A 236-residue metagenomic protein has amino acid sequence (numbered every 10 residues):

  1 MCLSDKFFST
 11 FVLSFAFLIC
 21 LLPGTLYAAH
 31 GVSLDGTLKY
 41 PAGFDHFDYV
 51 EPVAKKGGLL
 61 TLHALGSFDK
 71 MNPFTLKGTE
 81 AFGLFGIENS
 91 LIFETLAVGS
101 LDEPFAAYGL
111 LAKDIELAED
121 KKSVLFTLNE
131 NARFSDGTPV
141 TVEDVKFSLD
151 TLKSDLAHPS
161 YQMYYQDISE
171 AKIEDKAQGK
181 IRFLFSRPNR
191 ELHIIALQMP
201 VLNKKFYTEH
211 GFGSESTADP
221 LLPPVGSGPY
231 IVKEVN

Functional and structural regions predicted by a protein language model:
M1-F8: N-terminal secretory signal peptides that target proteins for export/translocation
C2, T127, Q162-H210, P229-E234: Surface-exposed binding/hinge segments that line and control ligand-binding clefts or catalytic entry sites
F11-G24: Bacterial N-terminal signal peptides
A29-E119, D150, G211, L222-K233: N-terminal lobe/hinge region of extracytoplasmic solute-binding protein
K56, A118-K121, I173-K180: A short, structured loop/turn motif at beta-sheet edges
G66-K70, N131-R133, L152-D155, P188-E191: Solvent-exposed loop/turn segments at secondary-structure junctions within structured extracellular/periplasmic domains
L117-A132: Periplasmic solute-binding protein
